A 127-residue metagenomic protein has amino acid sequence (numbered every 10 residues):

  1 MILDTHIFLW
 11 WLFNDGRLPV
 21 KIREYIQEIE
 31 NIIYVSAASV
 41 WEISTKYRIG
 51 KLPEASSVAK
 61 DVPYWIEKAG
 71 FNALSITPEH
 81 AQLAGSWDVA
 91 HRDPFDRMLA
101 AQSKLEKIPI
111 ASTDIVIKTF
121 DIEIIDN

Functional and structural regions predicted by a protein language model:
M1-S36, I49-Y64, E106, I115: Short, well-structured N-terminal submotif of metal-dependent ribonuclease cores
T5-H6, I43, A84, S103: Generic structural signal for small/hydrophobic residues in well-ordered secondary structure, especially within
I7, S39-V40, H80, L99 (+1 more regions): Alpha-helix capping/helix-boundary segments
N14-D15, K46, W87, E123: Residue-level signal for well-ordered alpha-helical positions
A37-T45: Short, conserved active-site loops that position catalytic residues or coordinate cofactors/metal ions across diverse
A55-A59, E67-T113, N127: Active-site neighborhoods of divalent-metal-dependent phosphate/nucleic-acid chemistry enzymes
A69, F120-D121: Short, structured coil segments at secondary-structure junctions
D121-N127: Active-site regions of enzymes building and remodeling cell-envelope glycoconjugates
